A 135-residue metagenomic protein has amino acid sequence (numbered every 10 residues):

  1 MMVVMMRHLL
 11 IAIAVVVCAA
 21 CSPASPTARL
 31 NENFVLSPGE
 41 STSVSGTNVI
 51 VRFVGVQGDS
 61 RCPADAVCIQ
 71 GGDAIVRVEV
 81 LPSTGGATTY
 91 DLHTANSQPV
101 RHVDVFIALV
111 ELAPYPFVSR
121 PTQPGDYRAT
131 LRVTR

Functional and structural regions predicted by a protein language model:
M2-L9: Positively charged n-region of N-terminal signal peptides that target proteins for export
V17-A20: C-terminal motif of bacterial Sec signal peptides marking the signal peptidase cleavage site
S22-S25: Bacterial signal peptide processing site
A28-V49: Post-signal peptide N-terminal segment of mature Sec-exported envelope proteins
E40, T47-V49, G72-V76, T88 (+2 more regions): Envelope-exposed proteins and targeting segments
I50-H93: Mature extracytoplasmic domains of secretory-pathway proteins
L92-E111: Short Fe-S-cluster ligation motifs
A108-D126, T130-V133: Short, exposed beta-strand-loop hairpins at the edges of beta-sheets in extracellular/periplasmic proteins
